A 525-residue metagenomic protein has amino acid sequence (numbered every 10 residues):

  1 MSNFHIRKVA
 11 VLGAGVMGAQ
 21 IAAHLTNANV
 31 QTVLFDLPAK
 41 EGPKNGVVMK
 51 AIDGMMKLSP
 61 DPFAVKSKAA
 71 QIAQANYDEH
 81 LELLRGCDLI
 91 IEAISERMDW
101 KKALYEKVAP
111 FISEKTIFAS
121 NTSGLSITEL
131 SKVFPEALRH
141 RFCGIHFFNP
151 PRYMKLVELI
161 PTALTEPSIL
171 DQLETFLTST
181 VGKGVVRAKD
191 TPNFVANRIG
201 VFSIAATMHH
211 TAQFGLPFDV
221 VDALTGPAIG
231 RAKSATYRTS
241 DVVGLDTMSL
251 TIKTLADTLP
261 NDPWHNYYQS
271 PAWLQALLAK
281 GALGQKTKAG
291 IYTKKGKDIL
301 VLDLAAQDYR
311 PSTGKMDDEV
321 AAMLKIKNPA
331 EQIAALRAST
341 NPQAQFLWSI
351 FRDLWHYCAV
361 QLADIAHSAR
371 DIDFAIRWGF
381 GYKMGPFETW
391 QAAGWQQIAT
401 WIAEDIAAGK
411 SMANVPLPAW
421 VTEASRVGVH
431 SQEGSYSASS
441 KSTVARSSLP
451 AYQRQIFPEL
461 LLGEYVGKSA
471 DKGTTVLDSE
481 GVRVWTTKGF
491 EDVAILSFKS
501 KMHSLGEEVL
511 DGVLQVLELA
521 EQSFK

Functional and structural regions predicted by a protein language model:
M1-K525: N-terminal glycine-rich phosphate-binding loop for ADP-containing cofactors
